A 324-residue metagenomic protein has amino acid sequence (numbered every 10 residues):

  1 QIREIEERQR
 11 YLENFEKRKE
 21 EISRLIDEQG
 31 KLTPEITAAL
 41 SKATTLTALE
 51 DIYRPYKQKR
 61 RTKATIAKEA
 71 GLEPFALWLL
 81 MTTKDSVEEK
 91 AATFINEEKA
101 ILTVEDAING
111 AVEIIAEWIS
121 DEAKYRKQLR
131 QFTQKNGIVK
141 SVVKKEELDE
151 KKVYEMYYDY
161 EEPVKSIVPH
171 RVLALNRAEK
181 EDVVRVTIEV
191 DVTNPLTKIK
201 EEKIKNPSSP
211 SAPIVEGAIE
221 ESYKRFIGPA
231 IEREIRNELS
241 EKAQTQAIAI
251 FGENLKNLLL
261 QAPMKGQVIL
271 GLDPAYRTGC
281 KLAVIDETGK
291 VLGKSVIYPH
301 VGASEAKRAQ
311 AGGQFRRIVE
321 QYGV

Functional and structural regions predicted by a protein language model:
I2-E13: Alpha-helical interaction/regulatory segments in DNA maintenance proteins
Y11, F15-L270, R277-V324: Duplex nucleic acid-engaging cores and interfaces of nucleic-acid transaction enzymes
